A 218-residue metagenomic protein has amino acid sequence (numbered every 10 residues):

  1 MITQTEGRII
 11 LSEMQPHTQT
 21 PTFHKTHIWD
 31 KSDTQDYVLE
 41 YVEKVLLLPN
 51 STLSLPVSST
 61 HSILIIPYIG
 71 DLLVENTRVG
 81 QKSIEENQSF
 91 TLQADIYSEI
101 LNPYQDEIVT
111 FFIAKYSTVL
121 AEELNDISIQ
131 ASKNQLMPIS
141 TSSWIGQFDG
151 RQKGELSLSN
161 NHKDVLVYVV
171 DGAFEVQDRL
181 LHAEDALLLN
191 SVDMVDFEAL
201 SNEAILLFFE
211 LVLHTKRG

Functional and structural regions predicted by a protein language model:
T5-S32, V38-S59, L72-E75, Q81-Y97 (+4 more regions): Conserved short histidine dyad/triad with adjacent acidic residue
S58-V74, K115, N161-E175: Short, conserved beta-strand element in jelly-roll/cupin
P67, S83-I84, V169, L181: Short, well-ordered loop/turn sites that connect or cap secondary structure elements
Q93-E122, S191-G218: Ligand-binding loop in jelly-roll beta-barrel domains
T110-S140: A contiguous pocket-lining binding segment that forms or flanks enzyme active sites
I145-Q147, K153-E155, S159, D164-G218: Long terminal accessory segments
